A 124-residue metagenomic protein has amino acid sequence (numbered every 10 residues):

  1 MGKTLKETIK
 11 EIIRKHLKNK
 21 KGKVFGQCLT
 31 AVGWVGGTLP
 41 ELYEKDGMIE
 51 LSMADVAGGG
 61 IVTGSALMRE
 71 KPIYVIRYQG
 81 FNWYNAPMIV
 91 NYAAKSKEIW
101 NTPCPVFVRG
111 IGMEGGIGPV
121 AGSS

Functional and structural regions predicted by a protein language model:
M1-S124: Thiamine diphosphate
